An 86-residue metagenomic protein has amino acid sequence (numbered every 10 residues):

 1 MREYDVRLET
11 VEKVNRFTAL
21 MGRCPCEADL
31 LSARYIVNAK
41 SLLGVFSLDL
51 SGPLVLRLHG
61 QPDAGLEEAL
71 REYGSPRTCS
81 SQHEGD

Functional and structural regions predicted by a protein language model:
M1-D5, P53: Intrinsic-disorder/low-complexity, polar/charged segments enriched in Ser/Thr/Lys/Arg/Asp/Glu/Gln
D5-A33, S47: Compact, glycine-rich, soluble single-domain proteins
V11, I36-A39, A64: Loop/helix-junction capping segments adjacent to catalytic residues or to phosphate/diphosphate-binding pockets
A19, L43, E68: Surface-exposed charge patches
D29-R57: Amphipathic, hydrophobic secondary-structure cores in small proteins
Y35-V37, H83-D86: Short proline/glycine- and acidic-rich turn/helix-capping motifs at secondary-structure junctions
D49-G85: C-terminal structural segments of small proteins and small subunits
